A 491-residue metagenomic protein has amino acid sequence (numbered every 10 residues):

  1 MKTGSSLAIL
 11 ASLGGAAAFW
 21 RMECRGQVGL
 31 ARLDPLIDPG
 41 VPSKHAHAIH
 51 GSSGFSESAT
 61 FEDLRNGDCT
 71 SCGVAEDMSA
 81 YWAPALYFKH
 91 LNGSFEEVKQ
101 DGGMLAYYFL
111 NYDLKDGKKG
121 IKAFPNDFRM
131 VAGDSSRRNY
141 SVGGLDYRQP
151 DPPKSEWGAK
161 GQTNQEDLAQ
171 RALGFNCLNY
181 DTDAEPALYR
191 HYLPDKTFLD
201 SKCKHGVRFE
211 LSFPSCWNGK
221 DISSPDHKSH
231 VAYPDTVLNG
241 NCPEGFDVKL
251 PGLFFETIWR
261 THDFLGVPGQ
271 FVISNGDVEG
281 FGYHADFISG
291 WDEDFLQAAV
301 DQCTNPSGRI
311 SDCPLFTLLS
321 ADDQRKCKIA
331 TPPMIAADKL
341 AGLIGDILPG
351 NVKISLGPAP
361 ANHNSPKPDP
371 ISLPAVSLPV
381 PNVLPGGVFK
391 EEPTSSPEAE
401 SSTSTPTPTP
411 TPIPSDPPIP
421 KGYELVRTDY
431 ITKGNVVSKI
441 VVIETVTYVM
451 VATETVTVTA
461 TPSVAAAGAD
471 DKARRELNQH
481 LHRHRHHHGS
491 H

Functional and structural regions predicted by a protein language model:
M1-M22, K472-H491: Fungal secretory targeting signals
F19-K44, A48-L211, N218-S463, K472 (+1 more regions): Primary mode marks residue(s) on the alpha4-beta5-alpha5 output face of response regulator receiver
G468-D470: Histidine/cysteine- and/or acidic
